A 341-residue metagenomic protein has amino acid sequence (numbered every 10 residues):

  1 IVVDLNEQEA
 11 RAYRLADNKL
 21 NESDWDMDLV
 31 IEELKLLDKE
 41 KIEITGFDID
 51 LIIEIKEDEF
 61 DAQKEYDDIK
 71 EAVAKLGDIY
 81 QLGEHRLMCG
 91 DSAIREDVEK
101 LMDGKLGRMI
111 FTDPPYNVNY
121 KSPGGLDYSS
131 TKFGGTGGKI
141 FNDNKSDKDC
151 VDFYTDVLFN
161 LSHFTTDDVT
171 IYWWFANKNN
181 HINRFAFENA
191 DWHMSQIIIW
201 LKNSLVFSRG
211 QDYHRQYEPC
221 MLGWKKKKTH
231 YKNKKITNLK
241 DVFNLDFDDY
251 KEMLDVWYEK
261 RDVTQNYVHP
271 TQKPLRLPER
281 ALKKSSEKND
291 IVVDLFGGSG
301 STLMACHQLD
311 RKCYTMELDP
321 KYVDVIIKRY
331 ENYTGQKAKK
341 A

Functional and structural regions predicted by a protein language model:
I1-V323: Core catalytic lobe of class I
K321-N332, Q336: Short alpha-helix adjacent to the SAM-binding motif of class I
K339-A341: SF2 helicase/translocase NTPase motor core, specifically the RecA-like lobe 1 inter-motif segment between Walker
